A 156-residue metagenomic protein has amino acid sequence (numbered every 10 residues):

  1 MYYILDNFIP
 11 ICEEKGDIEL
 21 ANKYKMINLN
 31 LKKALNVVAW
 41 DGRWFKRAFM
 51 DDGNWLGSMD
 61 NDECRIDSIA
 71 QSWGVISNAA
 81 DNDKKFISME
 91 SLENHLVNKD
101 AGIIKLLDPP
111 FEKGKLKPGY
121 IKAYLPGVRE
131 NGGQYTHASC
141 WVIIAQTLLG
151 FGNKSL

Functional and structural regions predicted by a protein language model:
Y2-P118: Catalytic cores of carbohydrate-active enzymes
K117-S155: C-terminal substrate/ligand-recognition segments
